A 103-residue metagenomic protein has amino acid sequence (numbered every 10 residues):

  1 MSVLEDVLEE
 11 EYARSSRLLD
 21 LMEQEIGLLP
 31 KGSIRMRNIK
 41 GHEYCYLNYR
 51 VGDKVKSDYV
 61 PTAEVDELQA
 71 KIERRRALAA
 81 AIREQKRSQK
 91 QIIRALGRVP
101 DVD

Functional and structural regions predicted by a protein language model:
M1-D103: A positively charged, amphipathic N-terminal helix/segment that binds anionic biomolecules
